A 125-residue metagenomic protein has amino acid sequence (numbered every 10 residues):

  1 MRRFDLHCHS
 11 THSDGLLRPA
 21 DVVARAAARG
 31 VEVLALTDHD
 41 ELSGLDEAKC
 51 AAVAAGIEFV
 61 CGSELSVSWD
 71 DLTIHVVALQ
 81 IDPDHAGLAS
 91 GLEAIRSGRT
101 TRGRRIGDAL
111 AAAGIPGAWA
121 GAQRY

Functional and structural regions predicted by a protein language model:
M1-L72: An N-terminally biased module of ancient metal coordination in phosphate/nucleic-acid-related enzymes
A51-Y125: Extended substrate/RNA-proximal surfaces in nucleic-acid metabolism proteins
